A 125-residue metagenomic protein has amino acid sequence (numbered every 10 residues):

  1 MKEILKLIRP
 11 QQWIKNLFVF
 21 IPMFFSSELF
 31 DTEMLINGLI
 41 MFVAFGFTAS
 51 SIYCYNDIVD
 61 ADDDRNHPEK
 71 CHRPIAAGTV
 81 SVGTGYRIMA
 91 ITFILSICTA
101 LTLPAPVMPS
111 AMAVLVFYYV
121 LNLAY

Functional and structural regions predicted by a protein language model:
M1-P68, T79-Y86: Topogenic membrane-insertion module of multi-pass membrane proteins
F24-E28, L95-P104, A124-Y125: Hydrophobic alpha-helical transmembrane segments
T48, I52, V114-N122: Short runs within selected transmembrane alpha-helices of multi-pass transporters and secretion channels
A61, N66-V116: Multi-pass membrane catalytic core of lipid/isoprenoid biosynthesis enzymes
D62, V120-Y125: C-terminal ends of transmembrane helices
